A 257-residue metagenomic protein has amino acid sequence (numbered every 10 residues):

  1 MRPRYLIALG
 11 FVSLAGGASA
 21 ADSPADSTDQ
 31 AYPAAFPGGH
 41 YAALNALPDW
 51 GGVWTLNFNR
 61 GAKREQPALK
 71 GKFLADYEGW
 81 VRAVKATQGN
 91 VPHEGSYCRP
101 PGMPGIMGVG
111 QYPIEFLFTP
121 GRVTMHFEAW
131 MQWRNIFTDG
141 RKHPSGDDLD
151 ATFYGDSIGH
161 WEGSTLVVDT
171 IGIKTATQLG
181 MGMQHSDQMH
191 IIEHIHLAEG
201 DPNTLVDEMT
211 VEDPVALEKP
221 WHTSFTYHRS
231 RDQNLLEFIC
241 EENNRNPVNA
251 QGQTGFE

Functional and structural regions predicted by a protein language model:
M1-I7: Bacterial N-terminal signal peptides that target proteins for export
A8, V12-S13: Gram-negative bacterial Sec-dependent N-terminal signal peptides
A15-G17: N-terminal signal peptide c-region/cleavage motif recognized by signal peptidases
A20-E257: PEST-like low-complexity, intrinsically disordered acidic/proline/serine-rich tracts that flank trafficking/processing
